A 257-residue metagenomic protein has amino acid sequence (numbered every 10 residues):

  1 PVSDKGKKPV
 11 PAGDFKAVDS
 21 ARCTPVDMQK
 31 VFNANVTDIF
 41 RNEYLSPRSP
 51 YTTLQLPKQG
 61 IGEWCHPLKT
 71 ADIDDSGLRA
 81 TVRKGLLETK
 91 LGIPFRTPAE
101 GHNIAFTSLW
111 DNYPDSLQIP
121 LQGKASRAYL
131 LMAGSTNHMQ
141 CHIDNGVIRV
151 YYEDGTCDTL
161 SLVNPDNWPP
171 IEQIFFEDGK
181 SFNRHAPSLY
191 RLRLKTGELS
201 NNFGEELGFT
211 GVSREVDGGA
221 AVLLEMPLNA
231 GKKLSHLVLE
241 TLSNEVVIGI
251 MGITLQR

Functional and structural regions predicted by a protein language model:
P1-R257: N-terminal/edge-of-domain interface segments
